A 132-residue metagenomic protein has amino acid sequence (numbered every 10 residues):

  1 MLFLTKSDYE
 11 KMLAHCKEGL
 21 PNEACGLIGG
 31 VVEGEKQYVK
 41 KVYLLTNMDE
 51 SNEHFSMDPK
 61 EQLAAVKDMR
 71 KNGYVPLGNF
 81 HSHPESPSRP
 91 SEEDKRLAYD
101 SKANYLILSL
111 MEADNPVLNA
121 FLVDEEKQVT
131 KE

Functional and structural regions predicted by a protein language model:
M1-P76, E85-E132: Conserved beta-strand-loop surface patch within small alpha/beta domains used for substrate/adaptor or ligand engagement
S82: Short, well-ordered beta-to-alpha junction loops that form the rim of enzyme active sites and present histidine/acidic
